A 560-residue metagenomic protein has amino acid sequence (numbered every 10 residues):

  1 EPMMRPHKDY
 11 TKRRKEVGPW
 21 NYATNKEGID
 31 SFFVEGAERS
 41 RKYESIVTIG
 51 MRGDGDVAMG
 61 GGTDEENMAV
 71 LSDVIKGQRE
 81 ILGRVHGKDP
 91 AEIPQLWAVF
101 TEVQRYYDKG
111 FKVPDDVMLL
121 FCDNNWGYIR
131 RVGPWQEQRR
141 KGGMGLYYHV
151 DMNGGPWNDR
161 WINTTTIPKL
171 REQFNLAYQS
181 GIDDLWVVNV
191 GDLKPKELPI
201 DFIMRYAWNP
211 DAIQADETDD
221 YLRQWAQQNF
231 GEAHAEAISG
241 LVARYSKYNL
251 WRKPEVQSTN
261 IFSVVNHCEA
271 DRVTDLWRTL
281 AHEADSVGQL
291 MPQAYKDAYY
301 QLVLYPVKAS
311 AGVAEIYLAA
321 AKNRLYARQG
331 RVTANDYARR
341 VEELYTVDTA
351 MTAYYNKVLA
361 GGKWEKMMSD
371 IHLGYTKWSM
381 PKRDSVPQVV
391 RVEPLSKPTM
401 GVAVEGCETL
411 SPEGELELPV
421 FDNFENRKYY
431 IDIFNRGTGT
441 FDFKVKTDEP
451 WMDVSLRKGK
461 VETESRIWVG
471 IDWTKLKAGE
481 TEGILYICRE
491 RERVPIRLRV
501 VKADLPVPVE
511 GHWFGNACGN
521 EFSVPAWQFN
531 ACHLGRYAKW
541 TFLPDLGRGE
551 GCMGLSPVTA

Functional and structural regions predicted by a protein language model:
Y10-I29, R52-S72, G154-P168, W208-N209 (+2 more regions): The substrate-binding groove and active-site-proximal loops of carbohydrate-active enzymes, especially glycoside
Y22-K141, T274, R278-A298, S310-V313: Gly/Pro-rich turn-and-neighbor structural signature
F121-G127, P134-Y295: Structured mid-domain segments that build the active-site/substrate or prosthetic-cofactor binding neighborhood
C268-D432, I484-L485: Histidine-centered catalytic/metal-binding microenvironments
I431, V469, K477-E492: A short beta-strand micro-motif common to beta-rich folds, especially ectodomain repeats
R436-W468: Surface-exposed binding patches on compact interaction domains or structured appendages
E492-D504: C-terminal edge beta-strand
V509-T559: Glycan-recognition and processing domains
